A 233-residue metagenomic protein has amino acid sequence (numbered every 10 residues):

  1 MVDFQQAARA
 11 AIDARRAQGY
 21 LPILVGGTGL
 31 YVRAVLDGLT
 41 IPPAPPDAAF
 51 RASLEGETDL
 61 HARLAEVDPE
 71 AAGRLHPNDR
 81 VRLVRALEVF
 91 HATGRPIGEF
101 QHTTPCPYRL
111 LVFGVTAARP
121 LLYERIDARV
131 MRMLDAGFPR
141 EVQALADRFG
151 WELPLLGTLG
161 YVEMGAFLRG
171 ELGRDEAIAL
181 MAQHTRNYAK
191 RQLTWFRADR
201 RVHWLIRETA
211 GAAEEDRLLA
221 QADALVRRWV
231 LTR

Functional and structural regions predicted by a protein language model:
M1-R233: Phosphate/pyrophosphate-binding catalytic cores of soluble transferases and nucleic-acid-acting enzymes
